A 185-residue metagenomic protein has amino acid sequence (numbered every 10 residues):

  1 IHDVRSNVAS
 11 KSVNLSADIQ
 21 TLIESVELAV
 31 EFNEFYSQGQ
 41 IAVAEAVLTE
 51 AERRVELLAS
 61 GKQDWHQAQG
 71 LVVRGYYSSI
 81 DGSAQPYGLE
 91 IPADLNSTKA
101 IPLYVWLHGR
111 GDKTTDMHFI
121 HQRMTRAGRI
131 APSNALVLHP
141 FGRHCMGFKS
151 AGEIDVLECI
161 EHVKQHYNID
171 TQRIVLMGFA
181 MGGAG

Functional and structural regions predicted by a protein language model:
I1-I23: Amphipathic, heptad-repeat alpha-helical segments
H2-A9, E27-E31, F35, R53-S60 (+2 more regions): Sec-exported extracytoplasmic/periplasmic mature domains
S12-I19, S37, I41, C145-E153 (+1 more regions): Solvent-exposed, acidic/flexible segments
A17, E24, L28, A42 (+2 more regions): Solvent-exposed, polar/charged alpha-helical surfaces in well-ordered, non-transmembrane soluble domains, broadly
F32-I101: A domain-start/cap signature at the N-terminus of enzymes
T98-Y167: Active-site machinery of serine-nucleophile hydrolases
R173-V175: Residue in the alpha/beta-hydrolase core beta-strand immediately N-terminal to the catalytic nucleophile
G178-G185: Glycine-rich nucleophile elbow surrounding the catalytic serine of serine-hydrolase chemistry
